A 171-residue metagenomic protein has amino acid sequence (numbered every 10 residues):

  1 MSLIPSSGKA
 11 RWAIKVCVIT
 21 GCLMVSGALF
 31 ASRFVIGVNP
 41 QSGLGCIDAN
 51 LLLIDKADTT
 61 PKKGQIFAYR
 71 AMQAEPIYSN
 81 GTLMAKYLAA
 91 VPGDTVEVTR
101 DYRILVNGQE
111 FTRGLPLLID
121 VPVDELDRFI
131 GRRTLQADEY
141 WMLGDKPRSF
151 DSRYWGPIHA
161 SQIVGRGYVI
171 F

Functional and structural regions predicted by a protein language model:
M1-L83, T99, R153-F171: Protein maturation boundaries and topogenic segments
S42-G45, L88, V96-E97, R132-R133: Short, exposed beta-strand/loop patches in secreted or surface proteins that constitute
I47, K62, V91, T99 (+2 more regions): Residue-level recognition of short, solvent-exposed, well-ordered loop/turn junctions that link secondary-structure
L52, F67, V96, Y140-W141 (+1 more regions): Generic structural signal for buried aliphatic residues
L53-D55, A89, T134: Generic structural detector for well-ordered beta-strands
S79, L83-F111: Mid-length scaffold segments of soluble, non-membrane domains
N107-R128: PP2C/PPM family metal-dependent serine/threonine protein phosphatase catalytic domain, recognizing the conserved
V121-F171: Beta-strand-rich cores of mature extracytoplasmic or soluble domains
